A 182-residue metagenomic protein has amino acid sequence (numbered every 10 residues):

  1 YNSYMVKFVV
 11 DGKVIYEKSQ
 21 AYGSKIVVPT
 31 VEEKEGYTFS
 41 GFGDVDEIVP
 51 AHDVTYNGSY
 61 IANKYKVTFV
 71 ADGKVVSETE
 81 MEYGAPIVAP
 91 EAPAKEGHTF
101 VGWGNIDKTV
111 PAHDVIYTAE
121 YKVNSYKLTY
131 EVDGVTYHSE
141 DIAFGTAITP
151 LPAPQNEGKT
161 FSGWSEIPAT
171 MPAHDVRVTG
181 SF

Functional and structural regions predicted by a protein language model:
Y1, D53-Y60, V115-Y121, D175-F182: Generic detector of short, aliphatic-rich beta-strand segments that form the cores of beta-sheets in diverse domain
Y1-Y4, A62-Y65, V123-Y126: Extracellular interdomain linker/stem segments of modular secreted and single-pass surface proteins
N2, S19-Y22, T38, D53-V54 (+5 more regions): Short loop/turn and low-complexity linker motifs enriched in small/turn-promoting residues
Y4, Q20, K25, G41 (+6 more regions): Compositionally biased regions
V6-F8, F39-F42, G58, V67-F69 (+5 more regions): Extracellular/surface recognition and adhesion modules
K7-G23, T68-G84, N105, T129-G145: Short, solvent-exposed loop/edge segments of extracellular or virion-exposed proteins
S24-H52, A85-H113, T146-H174: Surface-exposed interfaces of beta-sheet-rich extracellular modules
E80, V110, A119, Y137 (+3 more regions): N-terminal compositionally biased, intrinsically disordered segments and leader/signal-like regions
